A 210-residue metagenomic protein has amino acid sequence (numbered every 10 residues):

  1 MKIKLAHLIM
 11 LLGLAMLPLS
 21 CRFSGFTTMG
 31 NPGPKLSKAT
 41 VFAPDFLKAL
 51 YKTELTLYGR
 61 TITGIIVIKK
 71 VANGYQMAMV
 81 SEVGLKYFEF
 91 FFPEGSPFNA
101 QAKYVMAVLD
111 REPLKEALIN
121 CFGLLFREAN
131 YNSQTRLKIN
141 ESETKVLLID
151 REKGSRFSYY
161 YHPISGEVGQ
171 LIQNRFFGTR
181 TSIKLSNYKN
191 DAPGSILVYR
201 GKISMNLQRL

Functional and structural regions predicted by a protein language model:
M1-I9: Bacterial N-terminal signal peptides that target proteins for export
L17-S20: C-terminal motif of bacterial Sec signal peptides marking the signal peptidase cleavage site
R22-S24: Bacterial signal peptide processing site
G30-K52, E143: Post-signal peptide N-terminal segment of mature Sec-exported envelope proteins
F42-Q76: Post-signal-peptide N-terminal segment of Sec-exported extracytoplasmic proteins
S81-F88, Y104: Membrane-embedded segments
F98-N130: Acidic/charged, solvent-exposed loop-and-adjacent secondary-structure segments enriched in E/D, K/R, S/T, and G/P
N140-L210: Gly/Pro-enriched, hydrophobic low-complexity segments that function as extracytoplasmic propeptides/linkers
